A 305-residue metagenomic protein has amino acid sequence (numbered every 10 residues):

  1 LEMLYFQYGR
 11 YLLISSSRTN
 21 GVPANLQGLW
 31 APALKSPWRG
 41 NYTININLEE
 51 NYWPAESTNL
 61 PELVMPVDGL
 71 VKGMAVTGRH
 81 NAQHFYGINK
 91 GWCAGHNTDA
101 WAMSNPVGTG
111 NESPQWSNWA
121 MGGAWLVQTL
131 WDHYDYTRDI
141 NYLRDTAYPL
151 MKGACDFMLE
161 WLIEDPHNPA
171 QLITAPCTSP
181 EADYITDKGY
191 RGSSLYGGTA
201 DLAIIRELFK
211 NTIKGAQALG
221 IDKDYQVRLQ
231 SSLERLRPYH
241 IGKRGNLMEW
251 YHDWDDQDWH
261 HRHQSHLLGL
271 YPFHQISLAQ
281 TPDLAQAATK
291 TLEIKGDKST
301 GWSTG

Functional and structural regions predicted by a protein language model:
E2-R18, P23-Q27, M65, G220-E234 (+1 more regions): Gly/Pro-rich turn-and-neighbor structural signature
E2-S16, G123-W131, Y148-P149, G153-M158: Extended, hydrophobic/aromatic-rich amphipathic alpha-helical segments that build helical scaffolds
I14, N20-E49, W53-A55: Long, K/E/R/D-enriched contiguous segments that form extended
S15-N20, H133-D145, F157-A170, A279-P282: Secondary-structure transition/capping motifs at alpha-helix termini and the adjoining loop/turn into the next element
N20-L29, L143-T146, I163-T174, I221-R228: Short, glycine/acidic-rich hinge or "gate" loops at secondary-structure transitions that mediate conformational
G28-R39, G95-N118, C177-G197, D253: Acidic/His metal-coordination segments adjacent to aromatic residues that form catalytic metal sites in metalloenzymes
I44-L48, A55-H80, I88-G91, W101 (+4 more regions): Active-site core of glycosidic bond-cleaving carbohydrate-active enzymes
G153-G215: Acidic/histidine-rich catalytic neighborhood
